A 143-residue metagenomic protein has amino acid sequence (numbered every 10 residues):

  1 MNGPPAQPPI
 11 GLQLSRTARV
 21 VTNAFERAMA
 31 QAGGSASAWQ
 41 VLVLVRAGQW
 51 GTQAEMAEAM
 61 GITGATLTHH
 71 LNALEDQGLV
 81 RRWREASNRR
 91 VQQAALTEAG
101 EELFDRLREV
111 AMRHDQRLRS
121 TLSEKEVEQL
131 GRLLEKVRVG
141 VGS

Functional and structural regions predicted by a protein language model:
M1-A32, E98: N-terminal leader segment of winged-helix/HTH proteins
M1-A6, E124-S143: C-terminal regulatory/oligomerization modules of transcriptional regulators
T22, W50, A54, N72-E135: Charged, amphipathic alpha-helical coiled-coil/dimerization segments
A38-L42: Short alpha-helical "packing" element that flanks the helix-turn-helix/winged-helix DNA-binding module
V43, H69, R132: DNA-binding alpha-helical recognition surfaces that contact promoter or target DNA
L44, A59, Q77: Residues within the alpha-helical elements of helix-turn-helix
V45-G48, V137: Short helix-capping/turn signature of helix-turn-helix
T63-T66: Helix-turn-helix DNA-binding motif, specifically the short coil turn and the N-cap/start of the second
